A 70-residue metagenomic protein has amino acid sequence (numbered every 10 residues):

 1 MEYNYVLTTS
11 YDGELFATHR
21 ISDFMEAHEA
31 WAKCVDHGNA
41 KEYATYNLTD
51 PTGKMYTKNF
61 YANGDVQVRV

Functional and structural regions predicted by a protein language model:
M1-F16: Short aromatic-glycine-(Arg/Gly/Cys) micro-motifs in beta-strand/loop hairpins
T8, D23, V68-V70: Intrinsic disorder/low-complexity segments, especially N-terminal tails and targeting/processing regions
E14-H19, M55-T57: Surface-exposed loop/edge segments in extracytoplasmic proteins
I21-Y43: A short, charged, amphipathic alpha-helix used as a generic interaction element across diverse proteins
D36-V70: Short, mixed-charge low-complexity intrinsically disordered segments
